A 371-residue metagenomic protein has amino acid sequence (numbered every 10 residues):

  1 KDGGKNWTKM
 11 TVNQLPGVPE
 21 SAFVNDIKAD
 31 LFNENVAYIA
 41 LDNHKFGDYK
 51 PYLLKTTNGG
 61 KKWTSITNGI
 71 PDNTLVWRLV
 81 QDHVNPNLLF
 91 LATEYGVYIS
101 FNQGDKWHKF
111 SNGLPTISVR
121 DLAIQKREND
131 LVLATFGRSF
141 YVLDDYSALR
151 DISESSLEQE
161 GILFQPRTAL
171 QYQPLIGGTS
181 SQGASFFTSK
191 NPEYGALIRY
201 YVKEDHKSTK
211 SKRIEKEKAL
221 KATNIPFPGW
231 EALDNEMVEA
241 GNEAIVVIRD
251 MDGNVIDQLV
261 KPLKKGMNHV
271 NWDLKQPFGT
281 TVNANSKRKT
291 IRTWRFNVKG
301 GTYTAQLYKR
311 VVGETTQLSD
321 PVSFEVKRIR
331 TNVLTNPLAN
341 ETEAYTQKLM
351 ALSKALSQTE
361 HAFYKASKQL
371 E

Functional and structural regions predicted by a protein language model:
K1-F186, E193-Y194, K203-D205: Beta-propeller blade termini and top-face loops
S153-E371: Extracytoplasmic/secretory ectodomains and luminal regions
